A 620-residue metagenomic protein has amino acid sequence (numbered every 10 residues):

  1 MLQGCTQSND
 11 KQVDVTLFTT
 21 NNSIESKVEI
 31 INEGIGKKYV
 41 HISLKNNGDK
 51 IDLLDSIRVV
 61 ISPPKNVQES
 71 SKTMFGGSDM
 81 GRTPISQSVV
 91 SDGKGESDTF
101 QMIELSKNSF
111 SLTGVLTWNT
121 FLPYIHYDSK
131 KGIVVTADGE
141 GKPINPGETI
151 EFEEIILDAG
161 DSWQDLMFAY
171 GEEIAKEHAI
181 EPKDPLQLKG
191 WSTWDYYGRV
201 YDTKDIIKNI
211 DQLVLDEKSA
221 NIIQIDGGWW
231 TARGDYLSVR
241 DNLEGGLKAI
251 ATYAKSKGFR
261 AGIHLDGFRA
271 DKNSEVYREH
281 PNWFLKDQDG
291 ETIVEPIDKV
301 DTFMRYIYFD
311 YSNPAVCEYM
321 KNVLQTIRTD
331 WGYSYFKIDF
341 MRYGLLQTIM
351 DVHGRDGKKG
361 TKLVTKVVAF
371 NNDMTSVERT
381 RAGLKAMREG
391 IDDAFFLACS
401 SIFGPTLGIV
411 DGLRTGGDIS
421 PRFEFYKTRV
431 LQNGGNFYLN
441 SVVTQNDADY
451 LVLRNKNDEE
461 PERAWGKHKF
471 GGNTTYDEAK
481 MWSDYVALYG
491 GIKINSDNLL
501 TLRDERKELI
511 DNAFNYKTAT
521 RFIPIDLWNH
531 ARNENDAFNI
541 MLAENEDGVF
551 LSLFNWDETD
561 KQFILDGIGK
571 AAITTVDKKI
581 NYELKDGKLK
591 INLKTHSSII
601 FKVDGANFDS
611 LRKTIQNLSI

Functional and structural regions predicted by a protein language model:
Q7-P123, L589: Polysaccharide-binding surfaces and accessory modules of carbohydrate-active proteins
G36-Y39, G95-T99, V486-Y489, I494 (+5 more regions): Carbohydrate-binding surface patches
S91-K183, N473: Beta-strand-rich recognition/accessory modules
L122-I133, I573-K588: Solvent-exposed beta-strand/loop surfaces of large extracellular or lumenal domains
G147, W191, A254, F396 (+2 more regions): Conserved, mostly hydrophobic/aromatic
Q187-W191, D195-Q325, T329-Y335, Y343-T365: Aromatic-lined carbohydrate-binding/catalytic grooves of carbohydrate-active enzymes
R278-Y306, S312-P314, M374-T501: Glycan-recognition surfaces
S483-R532: Aromatic- and carboxylate-lined catalytic core of secreted/periplasmic carbohydrate-active enzymes
